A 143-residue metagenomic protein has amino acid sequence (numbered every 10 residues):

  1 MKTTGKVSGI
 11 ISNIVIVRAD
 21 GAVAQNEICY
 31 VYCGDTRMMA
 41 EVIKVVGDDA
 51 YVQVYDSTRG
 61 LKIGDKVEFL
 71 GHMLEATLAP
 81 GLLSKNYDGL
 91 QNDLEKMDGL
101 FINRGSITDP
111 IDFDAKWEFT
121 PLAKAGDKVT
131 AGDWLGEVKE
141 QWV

Functional and structural regions predicted by a protein language model:
M1-V143: Peripheral, non-AAA+ core regions of ATP-driven protein-machinery
